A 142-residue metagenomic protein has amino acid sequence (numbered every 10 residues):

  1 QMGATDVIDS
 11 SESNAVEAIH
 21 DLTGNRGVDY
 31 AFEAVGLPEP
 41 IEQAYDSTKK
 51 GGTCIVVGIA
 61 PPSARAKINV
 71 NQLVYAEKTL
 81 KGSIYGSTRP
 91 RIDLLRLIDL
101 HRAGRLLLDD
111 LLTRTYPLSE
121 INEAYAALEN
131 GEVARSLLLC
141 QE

Functional and structural regions predicted by a protein language model:
Q1-Q43: Adenosine-nucleotide cofactor-binding segment
M2-G3, K50, A76: Short, structured coil segments at secondary-structure junctions
S13, E42-D46, R91-E142: C-terminal hydrophobic helical "lid"/dimerization subdomain of Rossmann-like NAD(P)H-dependent oxidoreductases
T23, G36, K49, E129 (+1 more regions): Short conserved AdoMet
V35, G58-P61, I84-G86, L112: Short strand-turn motif at the edge of the Rossmann-like AdoMet-binding core
T48-S63, L80-S83: ADP-ribose/adenylate-binding Rossmann-like module
T53, I68-D110: Rossmann-fold dehydrogenase core element
